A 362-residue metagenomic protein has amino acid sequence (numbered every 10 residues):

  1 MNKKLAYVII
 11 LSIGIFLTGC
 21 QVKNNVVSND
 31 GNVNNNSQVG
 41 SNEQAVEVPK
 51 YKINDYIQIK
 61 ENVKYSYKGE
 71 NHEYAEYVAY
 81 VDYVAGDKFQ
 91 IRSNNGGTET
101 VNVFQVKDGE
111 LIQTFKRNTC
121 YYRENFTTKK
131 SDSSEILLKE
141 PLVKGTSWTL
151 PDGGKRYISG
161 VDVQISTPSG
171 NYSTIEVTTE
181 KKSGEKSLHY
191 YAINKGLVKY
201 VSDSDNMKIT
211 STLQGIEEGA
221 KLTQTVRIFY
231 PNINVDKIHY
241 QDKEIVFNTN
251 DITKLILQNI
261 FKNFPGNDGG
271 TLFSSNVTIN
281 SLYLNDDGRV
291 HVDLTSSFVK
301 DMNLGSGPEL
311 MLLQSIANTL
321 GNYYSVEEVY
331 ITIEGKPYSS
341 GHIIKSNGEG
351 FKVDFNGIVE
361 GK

Functional and structural regions predicted by a protein language model:
M1-L5: Positively charged n-region of N-terminal signal peptides that target proteins for export
A6, Q21-E43, N206, T212-K362: Bimodal "functional hotspot" detector
I9-I13: Hydrophobic helical h-region of N-terminal Sec-dependent signal peptides in bacterial secretory/periplasmic proteins
G14, L137-L138, V290-L294: Short amphipathic alpha-helical segments, especially helix-boundary/capping motifs
G14, P151-V161, D268-I279: A short, amphipathic edge element
F16-G19: C-terminal motif of bacterial Sec signal peptides marking the signal peptidase cleavage site
V39-L222: Conserved functional acidic sites
